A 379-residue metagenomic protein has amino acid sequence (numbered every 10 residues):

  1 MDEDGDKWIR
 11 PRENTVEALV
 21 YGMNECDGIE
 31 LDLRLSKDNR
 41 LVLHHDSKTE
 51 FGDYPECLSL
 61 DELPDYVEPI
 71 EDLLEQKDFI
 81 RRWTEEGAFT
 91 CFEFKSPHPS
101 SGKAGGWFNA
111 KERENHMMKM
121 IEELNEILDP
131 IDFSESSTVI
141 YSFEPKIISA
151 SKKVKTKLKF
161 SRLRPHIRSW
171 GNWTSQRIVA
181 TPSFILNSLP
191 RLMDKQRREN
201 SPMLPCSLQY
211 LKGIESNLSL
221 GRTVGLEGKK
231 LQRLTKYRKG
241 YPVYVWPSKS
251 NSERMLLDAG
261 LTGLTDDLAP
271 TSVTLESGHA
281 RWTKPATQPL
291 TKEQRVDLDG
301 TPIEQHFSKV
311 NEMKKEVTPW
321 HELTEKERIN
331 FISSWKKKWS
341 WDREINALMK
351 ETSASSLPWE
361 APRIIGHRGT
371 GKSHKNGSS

Functional and structural regions predicted by a protein language model:
M1-S379: Phosphate-group recognition and catalysis centered on beta-loop-alpha active-site segments
